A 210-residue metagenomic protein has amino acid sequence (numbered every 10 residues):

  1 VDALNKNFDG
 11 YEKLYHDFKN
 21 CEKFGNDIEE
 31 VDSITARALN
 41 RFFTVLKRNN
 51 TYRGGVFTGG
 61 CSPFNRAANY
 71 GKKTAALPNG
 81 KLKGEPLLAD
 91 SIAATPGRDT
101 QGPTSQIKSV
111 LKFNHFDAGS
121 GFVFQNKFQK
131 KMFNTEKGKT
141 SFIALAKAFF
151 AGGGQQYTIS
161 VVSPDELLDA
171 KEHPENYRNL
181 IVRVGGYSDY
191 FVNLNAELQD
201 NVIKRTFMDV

Functional and structural regions predicted by a protein language model:
V1-V210: Acidic, glycine-enriched catalytic cores built around paired aspartates
